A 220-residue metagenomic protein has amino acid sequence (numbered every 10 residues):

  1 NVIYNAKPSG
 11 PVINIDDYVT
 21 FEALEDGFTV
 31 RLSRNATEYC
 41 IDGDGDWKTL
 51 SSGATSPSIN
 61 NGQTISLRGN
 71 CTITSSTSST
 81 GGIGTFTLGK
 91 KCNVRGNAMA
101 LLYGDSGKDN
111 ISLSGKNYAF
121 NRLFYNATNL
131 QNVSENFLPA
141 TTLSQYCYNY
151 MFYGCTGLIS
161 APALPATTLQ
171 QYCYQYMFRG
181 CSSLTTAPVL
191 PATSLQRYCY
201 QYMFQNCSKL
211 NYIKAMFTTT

Functional and structural regions predicted by a protein language model:
V2-T220: Negatively charged
